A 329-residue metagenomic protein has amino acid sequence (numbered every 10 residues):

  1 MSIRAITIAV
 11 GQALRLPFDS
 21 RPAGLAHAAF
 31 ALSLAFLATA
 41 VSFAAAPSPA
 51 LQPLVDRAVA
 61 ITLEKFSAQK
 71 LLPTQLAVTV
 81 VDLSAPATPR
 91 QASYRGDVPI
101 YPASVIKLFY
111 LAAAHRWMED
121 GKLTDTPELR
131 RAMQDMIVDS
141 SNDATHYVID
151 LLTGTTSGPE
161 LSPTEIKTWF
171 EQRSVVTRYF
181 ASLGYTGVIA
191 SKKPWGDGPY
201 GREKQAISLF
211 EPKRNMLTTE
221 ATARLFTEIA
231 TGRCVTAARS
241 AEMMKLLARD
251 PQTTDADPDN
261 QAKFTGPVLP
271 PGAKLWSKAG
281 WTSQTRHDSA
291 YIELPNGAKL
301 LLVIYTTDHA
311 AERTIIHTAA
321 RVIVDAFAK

Functional and structural regions predicted by a protein language model:
V10-R15, R21: Intrinsic, low-complexity polybasic segments
A28-A40: Bacterial N-terminal signal peptides
A46-T62, K70-L72, R214, A223-K329: Structured C-terminal helix/loop/strand segments within mature extracytoplasmic catalytic/sensor domains
A50-A58, P73, E128-I207, M216-E220: Active-site-adjacent helix/loop patches that line small-molecule binding or acyl-intermediate pockets
L54-G96, I292-E293: A short, well-structured edge-of-sheet supersecondary motif
L71-L76, P89, R95-D97, Y101-V105 (+5 more regions): Extracytoplasmic
Y101-L123, M136, L302: Active-site SXXK
R116-Q134, T236-S240: Short, well-structured active-site flanking segments
